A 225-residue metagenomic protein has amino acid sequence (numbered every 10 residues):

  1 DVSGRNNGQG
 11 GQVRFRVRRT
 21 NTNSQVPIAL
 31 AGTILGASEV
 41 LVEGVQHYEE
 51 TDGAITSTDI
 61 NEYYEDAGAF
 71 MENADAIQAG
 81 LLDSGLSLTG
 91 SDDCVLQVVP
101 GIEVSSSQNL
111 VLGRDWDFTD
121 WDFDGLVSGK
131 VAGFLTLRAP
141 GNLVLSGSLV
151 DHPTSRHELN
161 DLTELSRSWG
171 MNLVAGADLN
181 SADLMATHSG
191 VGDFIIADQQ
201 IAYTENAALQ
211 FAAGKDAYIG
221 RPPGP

Functional and structural regions predicted by a protein language model:
D1-P225: Extracellular and secretory-pathway beta-repeat/beta-biased strand scaffolds
